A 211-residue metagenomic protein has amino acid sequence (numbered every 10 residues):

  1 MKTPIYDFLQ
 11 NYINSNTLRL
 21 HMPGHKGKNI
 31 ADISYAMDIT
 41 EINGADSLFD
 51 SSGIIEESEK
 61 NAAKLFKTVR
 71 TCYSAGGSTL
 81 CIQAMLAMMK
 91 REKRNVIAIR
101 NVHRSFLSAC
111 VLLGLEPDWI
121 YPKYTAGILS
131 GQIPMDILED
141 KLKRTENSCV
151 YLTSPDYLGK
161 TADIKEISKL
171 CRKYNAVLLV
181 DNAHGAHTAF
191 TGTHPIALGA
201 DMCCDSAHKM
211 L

Functional and structural regions predicted by a protein language model:
M1-G53: N-terminal "arm"/small-domain region of PLP-dependent enzymes with the aminotransferase-like
K2-Q10, N29, K64, T68 (+1 more regions): Conserved PLP-enzyme active-site core in the AAT-like
S34-L80, N101: Conserved N-terminal alpha-helix of the aminotransferase class I/II PLP-enzyme fold
